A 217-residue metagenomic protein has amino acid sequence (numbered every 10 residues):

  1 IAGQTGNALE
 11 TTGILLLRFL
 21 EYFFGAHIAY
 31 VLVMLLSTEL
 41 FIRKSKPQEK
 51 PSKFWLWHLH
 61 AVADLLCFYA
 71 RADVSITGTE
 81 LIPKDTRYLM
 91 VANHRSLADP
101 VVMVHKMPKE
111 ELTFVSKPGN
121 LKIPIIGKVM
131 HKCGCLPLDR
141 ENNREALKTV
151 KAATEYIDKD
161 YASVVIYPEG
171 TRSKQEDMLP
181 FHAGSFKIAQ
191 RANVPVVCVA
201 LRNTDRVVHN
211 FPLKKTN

Functional and structural regions predicted by a protein language model:
I1-R87: Membrane-anchoring hydrophobic helices of lipid-metabolizing enzymes
T38-A61, F68-Y69, P83-N143: Catalytic core of membrane glycerolipid acyltransferases/transacylases, capturing the structured, soluble-facing
V91, A153-E155, F211-K215: Short low-complexity, flexible loop/linker segments enriched in glycine and/or proline with clustered acidic
N93, K117, E169, L201-R202: Cofactor-binding loop segments of dinucleotide-utilizing enzymes, especially the Rossmann-like FAD- and NAD(P)+-binding
V115, A153-T154, G170-D177: Soluble extracytoplasmic domains of inner/organellar membrane proteins
P124-G127, K159, S163-V165, K174-N217: A cross-family acyltransferase "interaction/gating" segment
E145, T149-T154: Anionic-ligand binding region
